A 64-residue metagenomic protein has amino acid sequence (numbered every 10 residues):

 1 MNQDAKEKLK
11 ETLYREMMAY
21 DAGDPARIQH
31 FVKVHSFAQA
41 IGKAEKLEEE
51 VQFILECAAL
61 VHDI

Functional and structural regions predicted by a protein language model:
M1-I64: Metal-dependent phosphohydrolase cores
